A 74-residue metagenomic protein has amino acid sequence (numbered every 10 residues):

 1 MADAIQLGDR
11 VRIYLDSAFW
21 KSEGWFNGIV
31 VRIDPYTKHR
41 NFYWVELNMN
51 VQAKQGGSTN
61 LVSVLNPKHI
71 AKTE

Functional and structural regions predicted by a protein language model:
M1-Q6, N41, A71-E74: Short intrinsically disordered terminal tails
D3-K21: Short coil-to-beta transition motif at edge beta-strands of beta-rich domains
D9, F26, N41-Y43: Core residues of folded domains in eukaryotic genome-function proteins
V11-I13, V30-I33, V45: Hydrophobic aliphatic residue packing
L15-S17, D34, M49: Residues that form ligand- and interface-recognition hot spots within folded domains
S22-P35: Short beta-strand-centered aromatic/proline hotspots
Y36-E46: Short, solvent-exposed secondary-structure boundary/capping segments
W44-E74: Intrinsically disordered, low-complexity, charged/polar segments
